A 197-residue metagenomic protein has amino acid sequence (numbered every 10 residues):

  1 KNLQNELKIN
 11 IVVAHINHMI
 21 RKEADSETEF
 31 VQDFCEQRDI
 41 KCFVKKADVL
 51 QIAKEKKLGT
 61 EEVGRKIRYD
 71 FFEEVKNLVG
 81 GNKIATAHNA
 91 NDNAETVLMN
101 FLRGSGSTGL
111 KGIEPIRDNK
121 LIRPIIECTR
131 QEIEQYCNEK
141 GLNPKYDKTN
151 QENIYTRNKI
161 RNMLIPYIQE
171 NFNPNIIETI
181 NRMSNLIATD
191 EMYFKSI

Functional and structural regions predicted by a protein language model:
K1-I165: Core alpha/beta nucleotide-donor-binding catalytic domains of modification enzymes
Y155-I197: ATP/NTP-dependent adenylation/nucleotidyl-transfer catalytic domains that generate, transfer, or process NMP-activated
